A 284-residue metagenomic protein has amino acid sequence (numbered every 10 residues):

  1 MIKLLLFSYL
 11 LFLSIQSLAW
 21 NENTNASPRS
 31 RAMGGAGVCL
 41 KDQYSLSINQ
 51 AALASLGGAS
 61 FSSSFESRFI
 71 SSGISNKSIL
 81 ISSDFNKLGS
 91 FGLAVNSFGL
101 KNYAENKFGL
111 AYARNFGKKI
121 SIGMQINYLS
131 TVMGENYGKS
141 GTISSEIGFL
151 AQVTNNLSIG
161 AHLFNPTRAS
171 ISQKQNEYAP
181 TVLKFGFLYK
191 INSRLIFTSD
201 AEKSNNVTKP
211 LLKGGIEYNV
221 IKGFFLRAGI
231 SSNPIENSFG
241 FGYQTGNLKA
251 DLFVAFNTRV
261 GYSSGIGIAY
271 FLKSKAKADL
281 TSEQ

Functional and structural regions predicted by a protein language model:
M1-L6, N155: Positively charged n-region of N-terminal signal peptides that target proteins for export
F7-F12: Aromatic (phenylalanine/tyrosine) cluster motif
S14-Q16: N-terminal signal peptide c-region/cleavage motif recognized by signal peptidases
A19-Q284: Subset of outer-membrane beta-barrel
